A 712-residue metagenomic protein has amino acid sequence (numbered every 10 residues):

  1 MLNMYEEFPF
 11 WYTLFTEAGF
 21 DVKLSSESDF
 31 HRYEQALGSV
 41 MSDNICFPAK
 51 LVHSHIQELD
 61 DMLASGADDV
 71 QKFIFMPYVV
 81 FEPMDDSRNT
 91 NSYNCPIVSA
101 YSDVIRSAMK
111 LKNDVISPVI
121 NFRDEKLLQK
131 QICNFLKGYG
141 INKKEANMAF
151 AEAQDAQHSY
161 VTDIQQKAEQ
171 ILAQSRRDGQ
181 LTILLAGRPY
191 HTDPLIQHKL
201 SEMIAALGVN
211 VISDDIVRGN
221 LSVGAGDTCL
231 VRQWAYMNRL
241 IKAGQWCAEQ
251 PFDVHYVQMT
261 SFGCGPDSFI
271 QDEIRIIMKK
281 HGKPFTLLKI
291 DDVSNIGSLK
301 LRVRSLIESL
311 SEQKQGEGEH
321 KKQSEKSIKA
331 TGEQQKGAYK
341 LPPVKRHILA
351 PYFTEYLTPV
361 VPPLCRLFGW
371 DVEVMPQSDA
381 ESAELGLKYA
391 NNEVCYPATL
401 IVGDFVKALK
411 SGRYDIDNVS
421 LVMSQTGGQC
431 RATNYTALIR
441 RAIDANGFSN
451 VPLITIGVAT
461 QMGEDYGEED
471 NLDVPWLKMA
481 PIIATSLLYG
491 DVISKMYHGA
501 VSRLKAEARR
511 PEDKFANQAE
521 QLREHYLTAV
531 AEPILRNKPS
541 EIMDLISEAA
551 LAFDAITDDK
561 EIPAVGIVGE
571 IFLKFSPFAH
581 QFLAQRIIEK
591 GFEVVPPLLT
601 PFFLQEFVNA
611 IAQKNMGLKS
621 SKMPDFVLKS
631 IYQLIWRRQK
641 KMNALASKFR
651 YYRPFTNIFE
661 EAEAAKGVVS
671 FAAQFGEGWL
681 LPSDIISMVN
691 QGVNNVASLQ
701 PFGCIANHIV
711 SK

Functional and structural regions predicted by a protein language model:
M1-K712: An N-terminal assembly and electron-transfer interface module characteristic of large anaerobic redox and radical
